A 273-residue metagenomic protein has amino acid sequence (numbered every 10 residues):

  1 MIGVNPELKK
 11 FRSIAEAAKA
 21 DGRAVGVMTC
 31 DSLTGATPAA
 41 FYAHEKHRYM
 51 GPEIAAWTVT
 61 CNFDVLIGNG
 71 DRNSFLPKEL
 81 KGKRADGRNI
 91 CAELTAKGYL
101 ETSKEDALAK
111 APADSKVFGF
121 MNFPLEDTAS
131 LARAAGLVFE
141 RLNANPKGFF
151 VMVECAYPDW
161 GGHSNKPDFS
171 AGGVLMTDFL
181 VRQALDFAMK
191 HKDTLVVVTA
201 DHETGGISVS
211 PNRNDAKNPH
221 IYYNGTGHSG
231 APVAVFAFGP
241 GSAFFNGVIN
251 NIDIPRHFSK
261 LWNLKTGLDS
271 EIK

Functional and structural regions predicted by a protein language model:
M1-Y49, F63, N246: Active-site nucleophile/metal-coordination loop of metallo-enzymes that catalyze phosphate/sulfate and related
G35-K273: A post-motif C-terminal structural segment
